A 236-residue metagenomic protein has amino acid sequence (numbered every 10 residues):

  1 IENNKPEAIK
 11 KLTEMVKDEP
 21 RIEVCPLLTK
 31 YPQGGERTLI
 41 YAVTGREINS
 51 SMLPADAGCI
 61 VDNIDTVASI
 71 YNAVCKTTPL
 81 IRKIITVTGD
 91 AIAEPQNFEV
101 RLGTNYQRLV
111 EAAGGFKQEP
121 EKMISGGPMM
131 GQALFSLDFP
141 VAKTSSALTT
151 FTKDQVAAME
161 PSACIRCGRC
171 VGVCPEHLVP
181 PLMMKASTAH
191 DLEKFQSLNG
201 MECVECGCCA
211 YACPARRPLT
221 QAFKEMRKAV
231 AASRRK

Functional and structural regions predicted by a protein language model:
I1-E2, C25-L27, T88-D90, R101 (+6 more regions): Generic beta-strand/beta-sheet core signal
N3, E7, V61-S69, R82 (+10 more regions): Conserved active-site and cofactor/substrate-binding residues in soluble primary-metabolism enzymes
N4-Y106, A112-K117, G127: Hydrophobic alpha-helical positions that pack around
K5-M15, A133-P140, P214: Short glycine/threonine-rich loop-to-helix capping motif typified by GTGT followed within a few residues by an Asp-Pro
E14-R21, T66, N72-P79, D90 (+7 more regions): Generic secondary-structure signature for well-ordered alpha-helical cores
P32-Q33, L39-T44, T77, G114-I165: Active-site gating/interface segments in enzymes
G103, R108-E111, M123, C174 (+1 more regions): Short alpha-helical segments in extracytoplasmic peptidoglycan/chitin-binding modules and envelope-associated proteins
S145-P161, V171, P175-Y211, A215-K236: Ferredoxin-type iron-sulfur electron-transfer modules in oxidoreductases and energy-metabolism complexes
